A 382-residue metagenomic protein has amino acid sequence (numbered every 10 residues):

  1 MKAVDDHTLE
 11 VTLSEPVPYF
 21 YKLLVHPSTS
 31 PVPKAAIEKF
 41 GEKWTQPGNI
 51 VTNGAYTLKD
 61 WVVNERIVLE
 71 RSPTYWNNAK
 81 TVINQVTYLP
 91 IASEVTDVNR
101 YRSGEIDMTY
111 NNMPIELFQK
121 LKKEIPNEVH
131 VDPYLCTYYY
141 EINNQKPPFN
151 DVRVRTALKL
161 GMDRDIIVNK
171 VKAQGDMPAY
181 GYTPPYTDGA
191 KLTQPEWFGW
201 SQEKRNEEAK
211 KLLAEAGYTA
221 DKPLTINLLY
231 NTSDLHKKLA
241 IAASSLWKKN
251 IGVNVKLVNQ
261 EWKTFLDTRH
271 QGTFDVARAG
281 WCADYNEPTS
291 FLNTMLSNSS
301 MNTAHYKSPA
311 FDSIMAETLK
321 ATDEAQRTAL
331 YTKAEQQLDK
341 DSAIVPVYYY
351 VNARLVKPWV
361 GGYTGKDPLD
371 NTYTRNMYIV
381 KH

Functional and structural regions predicted by a protein language model:
M1-V4, Q202-E203, N254-F265, H270 (+2 more regions): Extracytoplasmic/peripheral linker and loop segments enriched in polar/acidic and small residues with frequent Thr/Pro
K2-H7, L13-Q85, K211: Gly/Pro-rich hinge or "lid" segments in bacterial periplasmic/extracellular proteins
D6-T12, G54-A55, I83-Q85, L135-Y180 (+3 more regions): Alpha-helical secondary-structure segments
P18-L24, T52, E215-L235, A277-G280 (+1 more regions): Bilobed periplasmic-binding protein-like "clamshell/Venus-flytrap" ligand-binding domains
V63, N206, K210-A283, E324 (+1 more regions): Ligand/substrate-recognition segments at binding pockets and active sites
E65, S72-K120: Ligand-site clamp/hinge motif
M177-E215, S233-K238: Structural transition elements
R354-H382: Long beta-strand-rich cores associated with HINT superfamily self-processing modules
